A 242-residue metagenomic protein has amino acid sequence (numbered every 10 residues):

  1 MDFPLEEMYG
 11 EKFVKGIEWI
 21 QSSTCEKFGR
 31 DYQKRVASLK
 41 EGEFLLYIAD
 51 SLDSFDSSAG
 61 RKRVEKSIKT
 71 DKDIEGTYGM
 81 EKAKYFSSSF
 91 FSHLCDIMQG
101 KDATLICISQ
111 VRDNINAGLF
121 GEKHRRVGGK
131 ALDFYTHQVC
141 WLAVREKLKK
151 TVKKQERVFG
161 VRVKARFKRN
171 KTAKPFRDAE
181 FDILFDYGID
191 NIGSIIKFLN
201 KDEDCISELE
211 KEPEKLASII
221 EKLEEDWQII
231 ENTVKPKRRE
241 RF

Functional and structural regions predicted by a protein language model:
M1-Y85, S89: Conserved inter-motif catalytic segment of the P-loop NTP-binding fold
E11, A103, E203-C205: Short aromatic/hydrophobic-glycine micro-motifs
E26, R30-A37, S92, D96 (+8 more regions): Solvent-exposed alpha-helical segments within well-ordered globular domains of core cellular machineries
M80-S194, F198: Phosphate-binding/switch region of NTP-binding enzymes
N191-K211: Long, well-ordered amphipathic alpha-helical subdomains in the mid-to-C-terminal portions of large enzyme subunits
I206-F242: Terminal-proximal interaction/regulatory segments of ATP-powered molecular machines
